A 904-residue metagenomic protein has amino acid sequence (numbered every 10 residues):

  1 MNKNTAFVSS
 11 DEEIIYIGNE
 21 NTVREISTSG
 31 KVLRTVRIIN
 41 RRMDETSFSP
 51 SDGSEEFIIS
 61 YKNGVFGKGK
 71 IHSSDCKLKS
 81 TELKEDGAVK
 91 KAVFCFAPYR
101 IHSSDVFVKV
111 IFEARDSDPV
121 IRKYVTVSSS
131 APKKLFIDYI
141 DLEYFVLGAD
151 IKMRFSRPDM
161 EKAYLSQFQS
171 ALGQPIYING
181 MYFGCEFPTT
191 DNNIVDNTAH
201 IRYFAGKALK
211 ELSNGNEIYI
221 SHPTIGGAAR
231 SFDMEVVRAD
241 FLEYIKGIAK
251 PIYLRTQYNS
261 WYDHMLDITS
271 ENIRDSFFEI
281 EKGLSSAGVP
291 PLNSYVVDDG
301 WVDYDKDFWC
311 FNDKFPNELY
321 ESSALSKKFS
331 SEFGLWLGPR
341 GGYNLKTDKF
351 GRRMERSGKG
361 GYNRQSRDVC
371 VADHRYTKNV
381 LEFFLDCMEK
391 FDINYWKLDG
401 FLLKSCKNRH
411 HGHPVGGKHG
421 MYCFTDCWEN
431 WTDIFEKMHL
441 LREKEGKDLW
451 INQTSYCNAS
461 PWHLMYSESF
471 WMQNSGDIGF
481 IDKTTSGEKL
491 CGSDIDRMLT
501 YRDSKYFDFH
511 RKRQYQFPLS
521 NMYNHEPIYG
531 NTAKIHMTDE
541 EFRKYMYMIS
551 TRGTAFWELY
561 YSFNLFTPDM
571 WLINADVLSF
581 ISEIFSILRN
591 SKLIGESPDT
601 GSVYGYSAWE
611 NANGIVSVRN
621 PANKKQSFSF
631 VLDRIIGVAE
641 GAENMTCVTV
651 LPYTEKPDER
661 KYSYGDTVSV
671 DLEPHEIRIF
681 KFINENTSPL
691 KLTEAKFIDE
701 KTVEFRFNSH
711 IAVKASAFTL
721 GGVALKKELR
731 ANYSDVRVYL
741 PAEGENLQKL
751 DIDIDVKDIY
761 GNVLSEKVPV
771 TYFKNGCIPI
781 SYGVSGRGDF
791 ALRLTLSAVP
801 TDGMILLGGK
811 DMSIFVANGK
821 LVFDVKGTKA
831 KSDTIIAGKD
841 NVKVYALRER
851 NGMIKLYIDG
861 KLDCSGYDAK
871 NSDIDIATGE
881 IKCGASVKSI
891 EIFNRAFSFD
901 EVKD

Functional and structural regions predicted by a protein language model:
A6-V8, E13-I17, T22, R34-F204 (+2 more regions): Polysaccharide-binding surfaces and accessory modules of carbohydrate-active proteins
N19-E20, G215-I218, W431-P657, S669-I679: Active-site-proximal substrate-binding groove within the catalytic cores of carbohydrate-active enzymes
M234-S294, D298-D303, T771: An acidic-aromatic substrate-binding cleft motif
P291-N524: Aromatic- and carboxylate-enriched substrate-binding clefts and catalytic-loop regions of carbohydrate-active enzymes
S591-S602, N611-N613, V618-K774, D789-R793 (+1 more regions): C-terminal beta-sandwich/jelly-roll accessory domains of carbohydrate-active enzymes
Y772-D824, I892-V902: Extracellular glycan-recognition modules
D840-K855: Localized edge beta-strand/strand-to-loop motifs within extracellular or lumenal beta-rich domains
L862-S889: Flexible glycan-contacting loops in extracellular carbohydrate-active proteins
